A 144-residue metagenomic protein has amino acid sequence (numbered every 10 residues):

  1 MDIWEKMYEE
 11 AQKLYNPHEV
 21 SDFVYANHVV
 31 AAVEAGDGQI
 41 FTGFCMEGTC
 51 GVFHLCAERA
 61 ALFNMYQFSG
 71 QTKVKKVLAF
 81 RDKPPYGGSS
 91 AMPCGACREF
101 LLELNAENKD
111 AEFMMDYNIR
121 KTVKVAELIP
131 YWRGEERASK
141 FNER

Functional and structural regions predicted by a protein language model:
M1-S21, F63, F68-R144: C-terminal binding/interaction regions
F23-V24, G43-F44: Short histidine-centered beta-strand/loop micro-motifs that create catalytic or ligand/metal-coordination sites
Y25-G36: Short beta-strand scaffold segments in enzyme catalytic cores
Q39-I40: Hydrophobic "anchor" residues
C45-R59: Compact, glycine-rich, soluble single-domain proteins
